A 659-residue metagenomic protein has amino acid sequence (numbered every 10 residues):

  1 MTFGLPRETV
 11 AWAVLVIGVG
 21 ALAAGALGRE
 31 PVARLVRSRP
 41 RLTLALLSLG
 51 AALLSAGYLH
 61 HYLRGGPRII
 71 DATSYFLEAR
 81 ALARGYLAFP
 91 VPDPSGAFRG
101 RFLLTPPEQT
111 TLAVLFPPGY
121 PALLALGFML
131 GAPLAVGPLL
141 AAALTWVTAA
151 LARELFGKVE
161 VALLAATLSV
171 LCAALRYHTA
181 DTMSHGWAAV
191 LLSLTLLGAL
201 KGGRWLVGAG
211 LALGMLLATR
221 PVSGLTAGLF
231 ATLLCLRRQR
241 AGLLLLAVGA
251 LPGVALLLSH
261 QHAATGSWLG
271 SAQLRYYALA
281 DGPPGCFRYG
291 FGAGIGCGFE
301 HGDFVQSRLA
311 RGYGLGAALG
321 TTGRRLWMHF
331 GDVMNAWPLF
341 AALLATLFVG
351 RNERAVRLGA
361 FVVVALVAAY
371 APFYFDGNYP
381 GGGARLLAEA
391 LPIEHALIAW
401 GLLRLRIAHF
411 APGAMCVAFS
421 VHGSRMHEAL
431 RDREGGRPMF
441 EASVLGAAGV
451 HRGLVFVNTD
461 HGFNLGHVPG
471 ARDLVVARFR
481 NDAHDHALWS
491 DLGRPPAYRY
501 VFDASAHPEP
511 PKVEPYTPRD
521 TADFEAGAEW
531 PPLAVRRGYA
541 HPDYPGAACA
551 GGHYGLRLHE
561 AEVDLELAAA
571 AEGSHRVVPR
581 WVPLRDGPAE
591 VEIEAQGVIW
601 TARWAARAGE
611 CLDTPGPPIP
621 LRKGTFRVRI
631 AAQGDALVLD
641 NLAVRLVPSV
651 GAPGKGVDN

Functional and structural regions predicted by a protein language model:
A21-E30, A143-T148, F230-L236, A317-A360 (+2 more regions): Hydrophobic, aromatic-rich transmembrane alpha-helices and their immediate juxtamembrane boundary segments
R41-L49, L211, G228, T232 (+5 more regions): Signature aromatic-anchored transmembrane alpha helix within multi-pass, membrane-resident enzymes that catalyze glycan
L44-L47, W146-C172, A189-V190, R204-G208 (+2 more regions): Transmembrane-helix signature of polytopic, membrane-embedded enzymes that assemble or transfer cell-envelope glycans
Y58, G242-A341, L366, A418-R425: Membrane-lumen/periplasm interface segments of specific transmembrane helices in polyprenyl phosphate-linked
Y75-F76, H178-T179, H185, T219 (+6 more regions): Hydrophobic/aromatic-rich transmembrane helices and adjacent perimembrane loops
A122, P133-F156, L194: Transmembrane-helix motifs of polytopic, lipid-linked glycan transferases
A125, L151, A165-V170, S193-G198 (+3 more regions): Membrane-interface alpha helices of multi-pass inner-membrane proteins
K201-V207, L225-S259, A264, R351: Perimembrane helix-loop-helix junctions
